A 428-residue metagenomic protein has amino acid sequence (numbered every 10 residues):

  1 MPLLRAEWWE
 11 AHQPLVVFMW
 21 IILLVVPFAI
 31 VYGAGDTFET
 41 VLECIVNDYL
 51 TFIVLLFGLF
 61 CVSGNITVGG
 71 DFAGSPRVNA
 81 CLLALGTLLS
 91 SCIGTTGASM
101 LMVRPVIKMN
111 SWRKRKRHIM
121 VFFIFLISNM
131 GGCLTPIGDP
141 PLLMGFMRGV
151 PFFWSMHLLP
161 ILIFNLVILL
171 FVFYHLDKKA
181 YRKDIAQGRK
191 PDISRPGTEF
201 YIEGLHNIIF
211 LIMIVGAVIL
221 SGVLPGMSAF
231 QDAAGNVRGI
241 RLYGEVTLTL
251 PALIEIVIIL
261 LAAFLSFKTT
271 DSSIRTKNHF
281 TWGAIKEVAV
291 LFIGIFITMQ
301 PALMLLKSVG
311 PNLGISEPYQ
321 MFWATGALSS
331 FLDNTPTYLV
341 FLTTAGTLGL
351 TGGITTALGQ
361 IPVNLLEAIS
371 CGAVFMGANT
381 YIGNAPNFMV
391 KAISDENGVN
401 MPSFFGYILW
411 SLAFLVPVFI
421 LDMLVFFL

Functional and structural regions predicted by a protein language model:
M1, W20-V31, L56-G64, I163-H175 (+7 more regions): Hydrophobic core segments of alpha-helical transmembrane domains in multi-pass membrane transport and ion-translocation
L3-E7, V25-D48, F57-G74, L88-L101 (+3 more regions): Transmembrane alpha-helix boundary signature
W8-V17, F38-L50, F152-I161, G197-I202 (+4 more regions): Interfacial loop-to-helix junctions that mark the boundaries of transmembrane helices in multi-pass membrane
P27-A29, S90, L101-K114, I119-V121 (+4 more regions): Membrane-interfacial helix-loop connectors
E43-L55, W154-V172, R241-L260, W323-S329 (+1 more regions): Alpha-helical transmembrane segments
R115, L134-T135, F153-I202, F375-L428: Juxtamembrane and boundary regions of transmembrane helices in multi-pass small-molecule transporters and channels
S155-T269, V425: Core mid-bundle transmembrane helix pairs that form the ion/substrate translocation pathway in diverse multi-pass
M213-L348: Transmembrane helical segments that form the transport core of multi-pass membrane transport proteins
